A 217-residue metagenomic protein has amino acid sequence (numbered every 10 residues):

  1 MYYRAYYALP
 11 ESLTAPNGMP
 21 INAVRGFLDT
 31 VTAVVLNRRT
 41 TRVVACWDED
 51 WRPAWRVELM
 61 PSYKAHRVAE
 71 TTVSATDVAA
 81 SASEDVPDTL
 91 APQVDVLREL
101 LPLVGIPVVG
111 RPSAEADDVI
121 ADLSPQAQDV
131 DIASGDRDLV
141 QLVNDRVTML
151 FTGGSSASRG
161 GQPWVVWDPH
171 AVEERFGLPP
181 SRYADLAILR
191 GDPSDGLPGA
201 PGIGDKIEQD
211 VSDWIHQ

Functional and structural regions predicted by a protein language model:
M1-A133, R137-S158, Q162: Noncatalytic, basic helical substrate-engagement surface that gates or grips nucleic-acid strands
I21-V24, P87, E115, D168 (+3 more regions): Short, solvent-exposed coil/turn linker segments
Y63, V172, L197: Short clusters of hydrophobic/aromatic residues that line enzyme substrate/ligand-binding pockets
Q93, A116-V119, D168, P193 (+1 more regions): Internal, well-ordered alpha-helical segments in soluble enzyme and binding-protein domains
L100-V104, Q126, R175, L189 (+1 more regions): Conserved, well-folded catalytic cores of nucleic-acid-processing and energy-transducing macromolecular machines
S156-S194: A short, charged helix-loop
P179-Q217: Accessory alpha-helical DNA-binding modules that contact the DNA backbone or grooves
